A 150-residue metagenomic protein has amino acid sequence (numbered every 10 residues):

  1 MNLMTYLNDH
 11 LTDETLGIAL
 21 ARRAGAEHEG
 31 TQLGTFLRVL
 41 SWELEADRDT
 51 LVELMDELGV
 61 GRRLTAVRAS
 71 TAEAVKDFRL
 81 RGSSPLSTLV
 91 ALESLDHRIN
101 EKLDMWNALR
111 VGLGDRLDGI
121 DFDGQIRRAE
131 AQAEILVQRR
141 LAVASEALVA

Functional and structural regions predicted by a protein language model:
M1-H28, T88-L113: Alpha-helical bundle segments that constitute or directly flank the non-heme di-iron/ferroxidase center
L7, A26-L33, L37, T50-E53 (+1 more regions): Soluble, non-transmembrane catalytic domains of enzymes that act on hydrophobic metabolites at membranes
D9-T12, V39-W42, A46, S94-H97 (+1 more regions): DHp/HisKA dimerization-phosphoacceptor four-helix bundle of two-component histidine kinases and homologous
G25, V52-D56, V75-L80: Membrane-helix exit/interface motif
G34-S70: Conserved alpha-helical segments that form or flank metal/cofactor-binding pockets of metalloenzymes
G34-W42, E93, G119-R127: Short, charged, amphipathic alpha-helical segments
E73-A91: Short, glycine/alanine-rich amphipathic alpha-helical segment that often forms an alpha-turn-alpha hairpin
R98-A150: Preference for long, well-ordered alpha-helical segments
